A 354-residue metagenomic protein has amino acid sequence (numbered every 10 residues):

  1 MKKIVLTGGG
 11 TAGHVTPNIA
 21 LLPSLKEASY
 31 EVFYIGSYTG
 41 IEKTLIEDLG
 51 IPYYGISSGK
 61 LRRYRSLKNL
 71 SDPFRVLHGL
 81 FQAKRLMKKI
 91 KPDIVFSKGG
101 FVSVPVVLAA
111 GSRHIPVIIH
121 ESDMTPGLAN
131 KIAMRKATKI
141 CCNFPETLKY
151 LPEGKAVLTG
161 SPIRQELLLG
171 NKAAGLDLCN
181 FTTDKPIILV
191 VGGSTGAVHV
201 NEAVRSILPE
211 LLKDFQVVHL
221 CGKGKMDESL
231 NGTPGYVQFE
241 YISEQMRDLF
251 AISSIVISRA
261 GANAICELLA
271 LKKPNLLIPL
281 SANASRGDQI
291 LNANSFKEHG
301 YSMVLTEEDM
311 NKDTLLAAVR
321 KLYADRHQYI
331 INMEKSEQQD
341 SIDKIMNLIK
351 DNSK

Functional and structural regions predicted by a protein language model:
K3, E31, P52, G111-A173: Active-site-proximal region of nucleotide-activated glycan assembly enzymes, centered on histidine/acidic-rich loops
K3-G8, K26-R75, T306-E308: Conserved nucleotide-sugar phosphate-binding/catalytic loop shared by glycosyltransferases and other
G40, T44-L49, K172-A174, F181-V256 (+2 more regions): Donor-nucleotide binding loops and adjacent catalytic segments primarily of GT-B fold Leloir glycosyltransferases
R65-I94: An amphipathic, basic-hydrophobic alpha-helix
P92-I94, A251-C266, K273-P274: Acidic donor-binding loop of glycosyltransferase active sites
H299-H327: C-terminal "capping" alpha-helix adjacent to the active site of nucleotide-linked donor transferases in cell-envelope
K321, Q338-K354: C-terminal alpha-helical cap of glycosyltransferases
H327-Q339: A short, well-ordered alpha-helix in the C-terminal region of glycosyltransferases
